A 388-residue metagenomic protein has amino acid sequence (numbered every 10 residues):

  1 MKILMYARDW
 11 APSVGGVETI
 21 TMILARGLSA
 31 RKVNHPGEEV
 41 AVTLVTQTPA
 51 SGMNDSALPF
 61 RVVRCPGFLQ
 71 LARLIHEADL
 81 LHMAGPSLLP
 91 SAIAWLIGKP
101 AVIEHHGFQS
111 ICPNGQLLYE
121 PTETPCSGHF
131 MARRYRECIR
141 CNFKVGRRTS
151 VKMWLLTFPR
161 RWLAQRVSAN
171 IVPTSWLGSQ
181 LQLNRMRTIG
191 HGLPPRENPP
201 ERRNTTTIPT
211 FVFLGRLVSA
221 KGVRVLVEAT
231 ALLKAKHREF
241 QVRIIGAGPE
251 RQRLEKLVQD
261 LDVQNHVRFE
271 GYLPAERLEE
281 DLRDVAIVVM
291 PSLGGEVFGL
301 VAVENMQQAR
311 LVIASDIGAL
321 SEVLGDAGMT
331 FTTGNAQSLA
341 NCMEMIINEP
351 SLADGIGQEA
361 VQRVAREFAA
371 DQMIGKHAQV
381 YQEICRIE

Functional and structural regions predicted by a protein language model:
T19, I23, P209, F213-L232 (+3 more regions): A conserved mid-protein helix/loop that constitutes part of the nucleotide-sugar donor-binding site
I75, Y272-L273, E280-V285: Short alpha-helical donor nucleotide-sugar binding micro-motif in glycosyltransferases
Y135-N198: Donor nucleotide-sugar binding/catalytic pocket of nucleotide-sugar-dependent glycosyltransferases
G192-I208, E280, R386-E388: Acidic anion/phosphate-binding donor-loop and adjacent secondary structure in glycosyltransferase catalytic cores
E255-L273: Nucleotide-activated donor-binding/catalytic signature segment of Leloir-type glycosyltransferases, i.e., the conserved
H266, S338, M345, L352-E367 (+2 more regions): A short, well-ordered alpha-helix in the C-terminal region of glycosyltransferases
I287, L311-A314: Short hydrophobic beta-strand element within catalytic cores of glycosyltransferases and related nucleotide-activated
A314, D326-Q337, M345-P350: Conserved acidic donor-binding segment of nucleotide-sugar-dependent glycosyltransferases
